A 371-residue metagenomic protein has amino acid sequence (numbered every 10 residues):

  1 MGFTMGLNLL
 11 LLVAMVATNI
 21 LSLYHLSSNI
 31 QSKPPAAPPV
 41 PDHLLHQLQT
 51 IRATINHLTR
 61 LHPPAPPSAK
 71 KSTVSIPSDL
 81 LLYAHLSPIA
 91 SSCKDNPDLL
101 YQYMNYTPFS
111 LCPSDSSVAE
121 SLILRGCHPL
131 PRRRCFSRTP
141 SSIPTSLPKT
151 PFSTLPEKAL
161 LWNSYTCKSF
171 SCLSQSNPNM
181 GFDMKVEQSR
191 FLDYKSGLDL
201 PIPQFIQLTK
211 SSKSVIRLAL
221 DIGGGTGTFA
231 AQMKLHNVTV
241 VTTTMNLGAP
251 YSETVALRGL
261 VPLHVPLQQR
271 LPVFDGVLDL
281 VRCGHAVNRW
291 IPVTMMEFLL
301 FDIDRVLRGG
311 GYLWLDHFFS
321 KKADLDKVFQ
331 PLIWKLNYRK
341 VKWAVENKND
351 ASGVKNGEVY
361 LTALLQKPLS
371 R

Functional and structural regions predicted by a protein language model:
G2-L208, T362-L364, L369-R371: N-terminal accessory regions of S-adenosyl-L-methionine
K213-G225: Conserved class I S-adenosyl-L-methionine
T226-V238: Conserved SAM-binding loop of SAM-dependent methyltransferases across substrates and taxa, primarily the Class I
S252-R270, F274-D275: S-adenosyl-L-methionine
Q268, L278-T294, F319: A short SAM/SAH-binding and catalytic strip from SAM-dependent methyltransferases
V293-G310, Q330: A short glycine-rich, Lys/Arg-flanked "PGG" loop and its adjoining helix->strand segment in the class I
W314-N337: Conserved class I S-adenosyl-L-methionine
W334-R371: Core SAM-dependent methyltransferase catalytic element
